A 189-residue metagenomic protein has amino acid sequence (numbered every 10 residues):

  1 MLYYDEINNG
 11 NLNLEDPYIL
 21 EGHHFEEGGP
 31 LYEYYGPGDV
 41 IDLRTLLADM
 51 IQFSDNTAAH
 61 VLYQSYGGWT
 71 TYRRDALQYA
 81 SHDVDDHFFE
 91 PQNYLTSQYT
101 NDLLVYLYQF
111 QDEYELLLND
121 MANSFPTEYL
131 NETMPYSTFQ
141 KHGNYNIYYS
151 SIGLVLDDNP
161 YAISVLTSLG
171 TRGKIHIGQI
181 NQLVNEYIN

Functional and structural regions predicted by a protein language model:
M1-N9, Q64, D102-Q109, Q182-E186: Short glycine/serine- and small hydrophobic-enriched flexible loop segments
M1-Y18, M50, I163: Active-site SXXK
L14-G22, R73-L77, E113-N123: Short alpha-helical "patches" and their helix-cap loops
E15-Y32, G67: Acidic helix-start/capping segments at beta-turn-to-alpha-helix junctions
E21-H23, M50-S54, L62-Y66, K141-N144 (+2 more regions): Active-site-proximal beta-strand/loop segments in catalytic clefts of secreted hydrolases
E26, Y34-L116: Active-site-adjacent helix/loop patches that line small-molecule binding or acyl-intermediate pockets
Q92, Y108-P126, K141-N189: Structured C-terminal helix/loop/strand segments within mature extracytoplasmic catalytic/sensor domains
N123-S137: Active-site-adjacent substrate-binding region of metalloamidase/peptidase-like peptide-processing proteins
